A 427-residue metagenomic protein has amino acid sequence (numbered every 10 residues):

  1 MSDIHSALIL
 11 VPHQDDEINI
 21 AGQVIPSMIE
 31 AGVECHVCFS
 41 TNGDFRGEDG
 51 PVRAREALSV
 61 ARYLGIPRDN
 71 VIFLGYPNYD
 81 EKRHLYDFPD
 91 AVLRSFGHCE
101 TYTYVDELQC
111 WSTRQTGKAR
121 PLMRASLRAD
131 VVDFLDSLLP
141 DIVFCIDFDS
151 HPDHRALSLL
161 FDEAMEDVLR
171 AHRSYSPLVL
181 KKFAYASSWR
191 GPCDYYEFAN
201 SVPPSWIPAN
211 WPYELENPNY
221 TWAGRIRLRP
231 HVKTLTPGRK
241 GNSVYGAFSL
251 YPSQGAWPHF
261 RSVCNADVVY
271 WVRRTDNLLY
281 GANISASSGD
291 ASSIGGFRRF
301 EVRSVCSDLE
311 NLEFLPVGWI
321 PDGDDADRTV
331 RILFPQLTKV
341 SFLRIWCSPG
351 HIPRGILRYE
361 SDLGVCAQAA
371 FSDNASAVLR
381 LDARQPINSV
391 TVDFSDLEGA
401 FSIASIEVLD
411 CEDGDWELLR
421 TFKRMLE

Functional and structural regions predicted by a protein language model:
M1-S137, L159-S174, K182-A186, F260: Active-site rim/loop-helix segments in enzyme catalytic domains that contact anionic ligands
K82-D90, S95, C99-P121, D130-D133 (+2 more regions): C-terminal accessory domains and tails appended to enzymatic cores
V131-D149: Proline-aspartate-enriched helix->loop->beta-strand connector
V272-V340, W346-G355, D373, E407-E427: Disordered, acidic Ser/Thr/Pro-rich linker "stalks" and the adjacent N-terminal cap of the next globular domain
F342, I387-T391: Short, conserved beta-strand segments of beta-strand-rich sandwich/propeller modules, principally
L363-A370, D415-E417: Surface-exposed loop/edge segments in extracytoplasmic proteins
C366-A383: Extracellular carbohydrate recognition and processing domains and analogous Trp-centered ligand-binding platforms
V392-G399: Short beta-strand-plus-loop segments that form exposed binding edges in beta-rich domains
